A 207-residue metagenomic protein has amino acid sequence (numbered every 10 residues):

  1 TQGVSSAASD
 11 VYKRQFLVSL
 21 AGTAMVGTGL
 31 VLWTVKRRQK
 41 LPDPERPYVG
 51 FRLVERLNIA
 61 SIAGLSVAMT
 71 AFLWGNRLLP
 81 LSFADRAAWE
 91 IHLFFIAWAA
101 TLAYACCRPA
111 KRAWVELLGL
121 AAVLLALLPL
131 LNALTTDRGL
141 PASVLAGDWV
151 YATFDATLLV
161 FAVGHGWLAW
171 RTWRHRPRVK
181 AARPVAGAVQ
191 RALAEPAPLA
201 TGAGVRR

Functional and structural regions predicted by a protein language model:
T1-A8, Y12: Single conserved hydrophobic/aromatic residue that forms the stacking wall/gate of nucleotide- or nucleobase-binding
D10-A21, L53-N58, L78, S82-H92: Transmembrane alpha-helix entry/boundary detector in multi-pass membrane proteins
F16, A21-S61: Juxtamembrane interface at the cytosolic side of transmembrane helices
G22-L32, L65-F72, A121, L125-N132 (+1 more regions): Helical transmembrane-bundle signal
G29-K40, N76-F83, N132-G139, T172-A182: Perimembrane helix-loop junctions in membrane proteins
P42-G50, P80-S82, T101-V115: Alpha-helical transmembrane segments
S61-W74, D85-A105, L120-L128: Generic alpha-helical transmembrane segments
I96-R207: Generic detector of multi-pass transmembrane helix bundles and their immediately adjacent loops in polytopic membrane
